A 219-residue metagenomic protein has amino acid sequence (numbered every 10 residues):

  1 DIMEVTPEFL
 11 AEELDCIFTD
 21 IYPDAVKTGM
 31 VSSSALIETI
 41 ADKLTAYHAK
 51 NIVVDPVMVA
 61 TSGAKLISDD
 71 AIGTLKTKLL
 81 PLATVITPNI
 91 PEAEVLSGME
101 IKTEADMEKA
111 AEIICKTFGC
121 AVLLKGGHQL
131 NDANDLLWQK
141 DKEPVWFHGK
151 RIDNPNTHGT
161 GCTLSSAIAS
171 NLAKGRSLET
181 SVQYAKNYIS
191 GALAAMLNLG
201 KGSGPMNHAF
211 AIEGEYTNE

Functional and structural regions predicted by a protein language model:
D1-T61, K65: Conserved N-terminal subdomain of the carbohydrate kinase-like
D1-V5, A64-D69, G98-K102, D153: Short glycine-enriched, charge-decorated loop/helix-capping segments at active-site entrances that position
D69-P144: Conserved phosphate/ATP/ADP-binding segment of small-molecule kinases
E94-V95, N154-L178: Short, small-residue alpha-helix embedded
E143-V145, N171-A185: Phosphate-handling active-site elements
P144-H158: Short pre-catalytic strand/loop immediately N-terminal to key active-site residues, enriched for Gly-Thr
E179-E219: Charged C-terminal helix
